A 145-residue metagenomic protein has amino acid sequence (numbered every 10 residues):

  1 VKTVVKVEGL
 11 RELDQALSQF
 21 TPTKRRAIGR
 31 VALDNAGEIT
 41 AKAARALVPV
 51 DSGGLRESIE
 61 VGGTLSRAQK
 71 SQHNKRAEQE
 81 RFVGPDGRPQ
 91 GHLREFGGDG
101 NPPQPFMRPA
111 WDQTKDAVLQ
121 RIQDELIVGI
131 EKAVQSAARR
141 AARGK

Functional and structural regions predicted by a protein language model:
V1-R81, D86-K145: Short, Lys/Arg-rich flexible segments
